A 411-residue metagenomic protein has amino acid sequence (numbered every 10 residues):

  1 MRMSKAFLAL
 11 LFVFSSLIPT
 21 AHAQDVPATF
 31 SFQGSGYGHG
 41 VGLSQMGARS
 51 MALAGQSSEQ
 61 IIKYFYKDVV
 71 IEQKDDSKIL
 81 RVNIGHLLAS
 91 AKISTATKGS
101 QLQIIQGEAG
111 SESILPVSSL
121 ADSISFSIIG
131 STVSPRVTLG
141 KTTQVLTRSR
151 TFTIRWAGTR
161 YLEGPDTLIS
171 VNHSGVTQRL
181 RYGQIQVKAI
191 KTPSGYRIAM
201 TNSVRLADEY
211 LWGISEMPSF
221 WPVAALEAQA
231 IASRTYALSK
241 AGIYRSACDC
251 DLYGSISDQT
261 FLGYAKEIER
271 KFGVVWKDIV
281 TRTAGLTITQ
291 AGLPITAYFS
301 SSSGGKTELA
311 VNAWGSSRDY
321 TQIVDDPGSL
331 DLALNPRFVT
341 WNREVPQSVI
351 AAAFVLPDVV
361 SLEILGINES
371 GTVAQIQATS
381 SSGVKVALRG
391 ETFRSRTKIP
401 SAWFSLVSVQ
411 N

Functional and structural regions predicted by a protein language model:
R2-N411: Conserved, single-site charged/polar hotspot
